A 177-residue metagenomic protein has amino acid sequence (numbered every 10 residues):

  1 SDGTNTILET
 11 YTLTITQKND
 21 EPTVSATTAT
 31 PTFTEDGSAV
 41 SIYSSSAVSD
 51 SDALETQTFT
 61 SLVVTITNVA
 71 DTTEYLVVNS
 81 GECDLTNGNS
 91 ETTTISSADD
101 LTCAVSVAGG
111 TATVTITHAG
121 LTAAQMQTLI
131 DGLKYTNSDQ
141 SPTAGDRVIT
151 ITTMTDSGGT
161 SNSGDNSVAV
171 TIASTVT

Functional and structural regions predicted by a protein language model:
S1-T177: Extracellular glycosylation-rich, acidic/polar low-complexity regions of adhesion- and matrix-associated proteins
